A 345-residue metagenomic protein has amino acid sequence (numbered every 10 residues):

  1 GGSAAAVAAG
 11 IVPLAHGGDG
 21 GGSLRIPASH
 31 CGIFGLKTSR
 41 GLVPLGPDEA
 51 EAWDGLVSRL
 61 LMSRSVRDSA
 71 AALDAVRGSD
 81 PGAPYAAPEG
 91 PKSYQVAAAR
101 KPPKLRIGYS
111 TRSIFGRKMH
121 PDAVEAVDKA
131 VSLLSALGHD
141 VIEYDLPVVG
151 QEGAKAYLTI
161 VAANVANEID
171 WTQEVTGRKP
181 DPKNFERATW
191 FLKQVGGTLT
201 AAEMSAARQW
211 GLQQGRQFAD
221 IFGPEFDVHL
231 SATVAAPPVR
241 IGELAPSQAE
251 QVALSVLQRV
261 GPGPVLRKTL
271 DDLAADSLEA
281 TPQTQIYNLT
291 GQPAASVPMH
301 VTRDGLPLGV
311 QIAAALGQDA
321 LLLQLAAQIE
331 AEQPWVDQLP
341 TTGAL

Functional and structural regions predicted by a protein language model:
G1-D80, Q292-H300, L306-G309: Short glycine/serine-rich loop segments
G1-G20, P103-L105, S132-G138, I142 (+2 more regions): Gly/Ser-rich catalytic/binding loops embedded in alpha/beta enzyme cores
V12, F226-H229: Short, high-confidence coil segments that cap the C-terminus of an alpha-helix and link into the following beta-strand
K37-V131, L137, V148-Q151, W171-K179 (+1 more regions): A short helix-breaking turn/cap at a secondary-structure junction
A99-S110, A163-A219, D227, T233-D271 (+2 more regions): Short helix-loop capping/hinge segments that flank enzyme active sites or metal/cofactor-binding pockets
D140-P147, A295: General small-molecule cofactor/ligand-binding pocket signal
K268-Q292: Alpha-helix-centered segments that form part of catalytic cores
G309-L316: A short, well-structured catalytic beta-strand-centered motif of the EAL phosphodiesterase domain for c-di-GMP
